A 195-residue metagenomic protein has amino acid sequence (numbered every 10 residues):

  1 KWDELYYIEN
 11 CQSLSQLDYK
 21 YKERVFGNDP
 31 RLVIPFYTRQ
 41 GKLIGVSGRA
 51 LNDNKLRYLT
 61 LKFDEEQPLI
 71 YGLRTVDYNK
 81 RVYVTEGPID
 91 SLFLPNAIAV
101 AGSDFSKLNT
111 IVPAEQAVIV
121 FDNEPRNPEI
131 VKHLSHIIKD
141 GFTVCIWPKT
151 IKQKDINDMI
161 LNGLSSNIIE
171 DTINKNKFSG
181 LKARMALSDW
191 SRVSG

Functional and structural regions predicted by a protein language model:
W2-Q116, I130-V131: Phosphate-handling DNA/RNA-contact segment within nucleic-acid enzymes
I44, L56-R57, N79-V82, P88-G195: TOPRIM fold recognition
